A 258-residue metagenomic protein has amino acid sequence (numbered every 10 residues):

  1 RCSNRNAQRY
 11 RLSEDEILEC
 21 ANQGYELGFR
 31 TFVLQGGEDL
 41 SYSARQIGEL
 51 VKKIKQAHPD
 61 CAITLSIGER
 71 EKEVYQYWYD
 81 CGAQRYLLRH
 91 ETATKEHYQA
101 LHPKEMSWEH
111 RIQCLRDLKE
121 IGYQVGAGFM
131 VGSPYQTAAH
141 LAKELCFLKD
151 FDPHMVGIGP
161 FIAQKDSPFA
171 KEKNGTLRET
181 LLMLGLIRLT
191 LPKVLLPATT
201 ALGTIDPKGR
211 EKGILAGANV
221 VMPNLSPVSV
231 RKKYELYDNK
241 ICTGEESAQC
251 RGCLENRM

Functional and structural regions predicted by a protein language model:
R1-D15: Canonical Radical SAM [4Fe-4S] cluster-binding loop centered on the CxxxCxxC motif and its immediate flanking residues
S3-R5, V33-A44, E96, P160-E172 (+1 more regions): Glycine-rich, proline-tolerant flexible connector loops at the mouths of alpha/beta enzymes
A7, E26-L115, K119-Q124, V131-P134 (+1 more regions): Conserved SAM/AdoMet-binding glycine-rich loop
S13-L27: Alpha-helical scaffold segments that flank or form the walls of functional sites
I17, A21, G48-K52, Y75 (+5 more regions): Generic structural signal for well-ordered alpha-helices, preferentially at hydrophobic/aromatic core positions
Y25, K149, M155-M258: Auxiliary Fe-S-binding modules of radical SAM enzymes
E71-D80, P134-L148, G203-A216: Catalytic cores of alpha/beta
W78-Y86, I121-Y123, F151-H154, K212-V220: Glycine-enriched alpha-helix->loop->beta-strand junction motifs that scaffold or abut catalytic
